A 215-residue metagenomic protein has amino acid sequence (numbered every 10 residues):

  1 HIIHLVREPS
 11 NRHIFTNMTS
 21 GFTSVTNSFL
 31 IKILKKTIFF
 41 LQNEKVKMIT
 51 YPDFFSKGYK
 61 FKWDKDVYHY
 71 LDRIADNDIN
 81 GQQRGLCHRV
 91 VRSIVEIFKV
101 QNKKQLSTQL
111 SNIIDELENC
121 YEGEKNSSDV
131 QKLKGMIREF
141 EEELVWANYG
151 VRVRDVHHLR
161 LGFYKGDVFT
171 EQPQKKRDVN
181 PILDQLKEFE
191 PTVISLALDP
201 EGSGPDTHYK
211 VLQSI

Functional and structural regions predicted by a protein language model:
H1-I215: Active-site beta-strand->loop->alpha-helix modules in alpha/beta enzyme cores, enriched in Gly/His/Asp(Glu)
